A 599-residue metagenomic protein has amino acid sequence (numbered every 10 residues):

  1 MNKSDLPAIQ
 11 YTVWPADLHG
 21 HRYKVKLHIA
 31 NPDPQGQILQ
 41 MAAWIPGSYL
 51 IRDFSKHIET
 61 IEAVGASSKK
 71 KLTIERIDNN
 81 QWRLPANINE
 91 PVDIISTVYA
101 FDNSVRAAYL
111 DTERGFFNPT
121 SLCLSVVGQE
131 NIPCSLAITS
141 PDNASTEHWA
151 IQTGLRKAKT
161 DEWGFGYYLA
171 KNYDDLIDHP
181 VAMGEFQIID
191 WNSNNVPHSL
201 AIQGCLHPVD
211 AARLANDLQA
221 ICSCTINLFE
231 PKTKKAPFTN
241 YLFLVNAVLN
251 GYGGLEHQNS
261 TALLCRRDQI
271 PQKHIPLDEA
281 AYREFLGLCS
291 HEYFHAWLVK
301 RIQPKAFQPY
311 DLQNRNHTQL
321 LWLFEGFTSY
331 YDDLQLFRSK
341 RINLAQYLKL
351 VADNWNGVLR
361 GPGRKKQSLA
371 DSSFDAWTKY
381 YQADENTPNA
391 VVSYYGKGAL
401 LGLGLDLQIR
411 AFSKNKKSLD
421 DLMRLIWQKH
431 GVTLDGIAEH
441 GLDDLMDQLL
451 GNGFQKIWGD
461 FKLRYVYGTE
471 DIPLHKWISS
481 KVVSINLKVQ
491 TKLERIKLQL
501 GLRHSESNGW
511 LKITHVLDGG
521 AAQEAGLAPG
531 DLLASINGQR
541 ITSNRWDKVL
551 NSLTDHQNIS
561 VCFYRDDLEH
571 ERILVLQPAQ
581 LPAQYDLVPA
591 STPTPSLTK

Functional and structural regions predicted by a protein language model:
N2-W44: Early extracytoplasmic/domain-onset interaction patches
I51-T60, V64-A220, C224-A236, G251 (+2 more regions): Non-catalytic architectural context of zinc metalloproteases
Q187-L321: Juxtacatalytic substrate-recognition/specificity segment
I302-Y310, R315-Y395: Acidic/His/Gly-enriched intrinsically disordered linker/tail segments that often contain short helix/coil "MoRF-like"
Q382-K481: Amphipathic alpha-helical substructures
T491-A521: PDZ/PDZ-like groove recognition
A522-N544: Conserved PDZ fold ligand-binding element
A528, D547-P589: PDZ-domain C-terminal substructure recognizer with occasional recognition of PDZ-binding tails
